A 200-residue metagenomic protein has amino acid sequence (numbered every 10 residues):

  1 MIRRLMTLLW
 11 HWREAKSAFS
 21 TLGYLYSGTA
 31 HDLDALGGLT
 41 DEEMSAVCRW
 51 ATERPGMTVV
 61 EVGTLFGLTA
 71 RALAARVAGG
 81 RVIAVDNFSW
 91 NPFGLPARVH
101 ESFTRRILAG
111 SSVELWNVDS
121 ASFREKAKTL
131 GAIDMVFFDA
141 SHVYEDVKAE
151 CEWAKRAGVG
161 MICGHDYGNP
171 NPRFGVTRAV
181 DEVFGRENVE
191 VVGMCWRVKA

Functional and structural regions predicted by a protein language model:
R3-P55: Class I SAM-dependent methyltransferase Rossmann-like catalytic core, especially the SAM/SAH-binding loop
H31-G38, M44-A200: S-adenosylmethionine/decaboxylated-SAM
